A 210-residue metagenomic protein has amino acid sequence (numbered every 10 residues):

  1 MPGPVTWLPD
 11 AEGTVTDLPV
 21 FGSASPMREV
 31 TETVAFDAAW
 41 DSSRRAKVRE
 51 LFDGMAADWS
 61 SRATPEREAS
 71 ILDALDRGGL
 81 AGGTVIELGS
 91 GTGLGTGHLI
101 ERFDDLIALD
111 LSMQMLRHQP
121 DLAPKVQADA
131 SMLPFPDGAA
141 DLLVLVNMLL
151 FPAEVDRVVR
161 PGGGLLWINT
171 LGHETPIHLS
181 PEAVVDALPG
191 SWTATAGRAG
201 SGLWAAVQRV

Functional and structural regions predicted by a protein language model:
P4-L80: Conserved class I S-adenosyl-L-methionine
G82-G91: Conserved class I S-adenosyl-L-methionine
G91-M132: Class I SAM-dependent methyltransferase SAM/SAH-binding core
S131-L143: A short acidic, Gly/Pro-enriched loop at the edge of an enzyme's catalytic core that lines a small-molecule cofactor
D141-A153: A short SAM/SAH-binding and catalytic strip from SAM-dependent methyltransferases
P152-G164: A short glycine-rich, Lys/Arg-flanked "PGG" loop and its adjoining helix->strand segment in the class I
L166-A187: Conserved class I S-adenosyl-L-methionine
A196-V210: Core SAM-dependent methyltransferase catalytic element
